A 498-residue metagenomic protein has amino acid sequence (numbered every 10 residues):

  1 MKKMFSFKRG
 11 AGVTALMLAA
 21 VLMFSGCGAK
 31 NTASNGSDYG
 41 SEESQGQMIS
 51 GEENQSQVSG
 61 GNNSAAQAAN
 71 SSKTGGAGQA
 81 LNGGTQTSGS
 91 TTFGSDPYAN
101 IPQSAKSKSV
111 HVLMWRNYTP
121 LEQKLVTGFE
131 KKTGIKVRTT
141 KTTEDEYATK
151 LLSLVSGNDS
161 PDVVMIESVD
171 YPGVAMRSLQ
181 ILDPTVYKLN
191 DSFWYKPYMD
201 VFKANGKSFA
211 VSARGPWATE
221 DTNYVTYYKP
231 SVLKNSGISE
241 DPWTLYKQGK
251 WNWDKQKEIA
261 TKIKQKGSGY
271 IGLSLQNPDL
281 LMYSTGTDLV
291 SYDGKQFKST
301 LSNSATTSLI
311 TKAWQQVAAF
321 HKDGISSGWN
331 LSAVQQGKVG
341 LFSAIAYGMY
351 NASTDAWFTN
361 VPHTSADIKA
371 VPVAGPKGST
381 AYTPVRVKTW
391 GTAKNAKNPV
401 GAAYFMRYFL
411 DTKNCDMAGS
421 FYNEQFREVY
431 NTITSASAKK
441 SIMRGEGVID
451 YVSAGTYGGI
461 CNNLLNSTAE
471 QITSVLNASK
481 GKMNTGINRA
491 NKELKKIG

Functional and structural regions predicted by a protein language model:
E53, S59-G61, A65-S90, K413-G498: Conserved C-terminal helix/tail region of periplasmic/extracytoplasmic solute-binding proteins
A80-S104, I166-N223, D254, V371: Hinge/lid segment of periplasmic solute-binding proteins
N100, P184-W194, L245-Q248, L289-K312 (+2 more regions): Short, solvent-exposed loop/beta-turn-alpha elements that line the ligand-binding surface or hinge of extracytoplasmic
K106-N117, I135-T140, D162-V163, L273: Short, well-ordered beta-strand elements
T127-K203, N235-S236, G340-L341, P362: Extracytoplasmic "Venus flytrap"/periplasmic binding protein-like
V164, K207-Y224, G249-S302: Extracytoplasmic/periplasmic solute-binding protein
G206, T359-Q425: Extracytoplasmic/periplasmic substrate-recognition and gating elements
K257-A260, G294-W329: Glycine-centered hinge/linker elements that transmit conformational signals in sensory and ligand-binding systems
